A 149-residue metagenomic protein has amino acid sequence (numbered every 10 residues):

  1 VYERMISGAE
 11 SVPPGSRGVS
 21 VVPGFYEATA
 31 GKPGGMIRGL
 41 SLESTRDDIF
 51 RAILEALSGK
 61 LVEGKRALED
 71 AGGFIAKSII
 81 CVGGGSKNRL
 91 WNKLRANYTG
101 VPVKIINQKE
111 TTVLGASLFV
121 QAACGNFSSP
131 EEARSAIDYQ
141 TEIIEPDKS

Functional and structural regions predicted by a protein language model:
V1-S149: Glycine/Thr-rich phosphate-binding loops that ligate phosphate moieties of nucleotide and other phosphorylated ligands
